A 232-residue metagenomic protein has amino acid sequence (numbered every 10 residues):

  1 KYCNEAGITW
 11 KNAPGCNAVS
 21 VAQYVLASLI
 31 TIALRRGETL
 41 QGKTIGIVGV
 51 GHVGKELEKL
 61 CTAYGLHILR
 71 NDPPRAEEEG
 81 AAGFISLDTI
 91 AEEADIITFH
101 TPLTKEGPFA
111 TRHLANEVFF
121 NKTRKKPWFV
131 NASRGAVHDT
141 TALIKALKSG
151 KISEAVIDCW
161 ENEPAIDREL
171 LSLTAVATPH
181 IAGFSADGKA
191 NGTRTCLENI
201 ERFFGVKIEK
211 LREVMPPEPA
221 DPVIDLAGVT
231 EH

Functional and structural regions predicted by a protein language model:
K1, G15-A18, P74, I90 (+2 more regions): Short, acidic/turn-prone active-site loops that include or flank metal/cofactor- and phosphate-binding residues
K1-E38: Phosphate/diphosphate ligand-binding glycine-rich loop within oxidoreductases
E5-W10, E79-D88, S172-A177: Active-site regions of enzymes building and remodeling cell-envelope glycoconjugates
P14, A22, Q41-T62: Glycine-rich adenosine-cofactor-binding loop
A63-G80: NAD(P)-binding Rossmann-fold cofactor-contacting core
R75-R168: Rossmann-like adenosine-cofactor binding region
K126-H232: Rossmann-like dinucleotide-binding domain for NAD(H)/NADP(H)
